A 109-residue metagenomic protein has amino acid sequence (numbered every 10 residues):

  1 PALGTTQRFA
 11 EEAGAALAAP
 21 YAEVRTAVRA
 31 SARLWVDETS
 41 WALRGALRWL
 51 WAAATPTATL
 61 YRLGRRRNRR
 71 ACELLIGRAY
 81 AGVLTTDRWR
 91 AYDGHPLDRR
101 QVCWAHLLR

Functional and structural regions predicted by a protein language model:
P1-R109: Catalytic center-proximal scaffold of phosphoryl-transfer enzymes
